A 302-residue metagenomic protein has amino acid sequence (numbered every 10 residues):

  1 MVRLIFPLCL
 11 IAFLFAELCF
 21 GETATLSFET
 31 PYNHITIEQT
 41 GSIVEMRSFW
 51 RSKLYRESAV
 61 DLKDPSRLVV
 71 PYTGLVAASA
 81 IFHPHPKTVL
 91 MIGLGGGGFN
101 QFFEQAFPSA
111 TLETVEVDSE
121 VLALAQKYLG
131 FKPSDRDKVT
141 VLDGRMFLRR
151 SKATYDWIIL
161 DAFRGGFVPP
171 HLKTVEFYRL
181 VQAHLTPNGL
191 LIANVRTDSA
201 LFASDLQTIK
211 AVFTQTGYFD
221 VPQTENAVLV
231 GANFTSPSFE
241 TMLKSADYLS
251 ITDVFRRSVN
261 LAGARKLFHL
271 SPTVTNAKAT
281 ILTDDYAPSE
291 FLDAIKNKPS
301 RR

Functional and structural regions predicted by a protein language model:
M1-L4: Positively charged n-region of N-terminal signal peptides that target proteins for export
P7-E17: Bacterial N-terminal signal peptides
E22-L54, Q215-R302: Soluble small-group transferase modules, centered on the S-adenosyl donor enzyme superfamily
Q39, R67-P187, A200, V212 (+1 more regions): The AdoMet/dcAdoMet-binding core of the Class I SAM-like
W50-S66, F167: Acidic/histidine-rich helix-loop elements that form or flank divalent-metal/phosphate-binding sites at the catalytic
N188-V195: Conserved beta-strand signature within the Rossmann-like core of class I S-adenosyl-L-methionine
R196-L206: Conserved class I S-adenosyl-L-methionine
L206-Q215: Conserved short secondary-structure elements within globular domains
